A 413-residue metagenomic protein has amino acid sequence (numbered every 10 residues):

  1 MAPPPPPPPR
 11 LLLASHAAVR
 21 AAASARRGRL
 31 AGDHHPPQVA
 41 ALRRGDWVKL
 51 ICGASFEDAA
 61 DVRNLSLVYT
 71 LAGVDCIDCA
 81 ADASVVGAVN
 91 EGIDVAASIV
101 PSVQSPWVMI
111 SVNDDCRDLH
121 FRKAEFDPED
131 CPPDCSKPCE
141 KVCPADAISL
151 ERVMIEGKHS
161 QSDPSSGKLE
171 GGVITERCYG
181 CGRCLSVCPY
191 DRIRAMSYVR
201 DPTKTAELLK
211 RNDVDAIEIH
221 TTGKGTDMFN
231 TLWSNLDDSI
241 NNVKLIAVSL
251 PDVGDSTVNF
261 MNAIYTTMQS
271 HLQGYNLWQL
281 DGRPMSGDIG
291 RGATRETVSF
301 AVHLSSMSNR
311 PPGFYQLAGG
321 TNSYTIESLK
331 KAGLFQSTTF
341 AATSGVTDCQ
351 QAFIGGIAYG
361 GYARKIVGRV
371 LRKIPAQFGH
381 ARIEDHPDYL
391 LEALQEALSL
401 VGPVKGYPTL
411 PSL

Functional and structural regions predicted by a protein language model:
A2-G53, S105, L410-L413: N-terminal amphipathic alpha-helix/helix-capping segment at the start of soluble metabolic enzymes
L13-G28, V39, R117, G355-L413: Extended, intrinsically disordered, low-complexity segments
R44-D61, N113-D134, G167-E176, P189-T203: Active-site mouth loops of central-metabolism enzymes
D61-R63, D75-A81, G182, S186 (+2 more regions): Conserved mixed alpha/beta catalytic, RNA-binding, or beta-rich assembly cores of soluble enzyme, regulatory
T70, P132, E140, P144 (+1 more regions): Non-catalytic positions within long, well-ordered alpha-helices that form the structural scaffold/packing of enzyme
V89-A97: Glycine-rich loop at the start of a catalytic domain that most often binds anionic cofactors/ligands
A97-A124, G157: Glycine-rich, aromatic-flanked loop segments that form ligand/cofactor-binding clefts across common enzyme folds
S136-S166, G171-G172, G182-V199: Iron-sulfur cluster-binding cysteine motifs and their immediate structural context in ferredoxin-like electron-transfer
